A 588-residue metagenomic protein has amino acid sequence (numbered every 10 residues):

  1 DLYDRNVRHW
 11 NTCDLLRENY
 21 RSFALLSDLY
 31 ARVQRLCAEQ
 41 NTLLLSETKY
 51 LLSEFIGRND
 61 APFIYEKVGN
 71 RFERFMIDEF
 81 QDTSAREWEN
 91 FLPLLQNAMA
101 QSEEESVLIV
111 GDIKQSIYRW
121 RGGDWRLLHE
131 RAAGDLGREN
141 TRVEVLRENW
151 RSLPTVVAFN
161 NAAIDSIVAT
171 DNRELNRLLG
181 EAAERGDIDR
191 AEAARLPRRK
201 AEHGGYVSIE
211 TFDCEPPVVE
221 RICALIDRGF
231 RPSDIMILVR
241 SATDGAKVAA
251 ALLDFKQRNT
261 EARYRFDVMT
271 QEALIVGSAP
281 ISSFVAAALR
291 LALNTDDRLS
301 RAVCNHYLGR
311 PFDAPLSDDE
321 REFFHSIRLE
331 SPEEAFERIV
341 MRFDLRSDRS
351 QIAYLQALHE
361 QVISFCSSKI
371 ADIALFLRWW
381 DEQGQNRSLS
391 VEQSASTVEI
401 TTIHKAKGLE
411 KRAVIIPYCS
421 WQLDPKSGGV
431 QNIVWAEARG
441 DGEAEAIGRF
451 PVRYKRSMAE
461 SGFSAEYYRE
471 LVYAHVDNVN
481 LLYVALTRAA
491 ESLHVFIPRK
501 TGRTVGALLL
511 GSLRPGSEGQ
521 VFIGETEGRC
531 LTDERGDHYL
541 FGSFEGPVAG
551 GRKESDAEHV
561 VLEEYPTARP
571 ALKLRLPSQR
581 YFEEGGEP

Functional and structural regions predicted by a protein language model:
L2-D4, F23-S27, Q101-V107, E130 (+3 more regions): Active-site-adjacent bridging/hinge elements
L2-M76, E87, D189-K200, Y206-D213: Accessory N-terminal region flanking or inserted into the helicase ATPase core in nucleic-acid motor proteins
Y3-C13, L29-R35, T141-R142, I339 (+1 more regions): Short glycine/proline-rich turn/loop motifs
D28, K67-N70, D82-R298, D344-I415 (+9 more regions): Conserved motor-region signature of P-loop NTPase helicases/translocases
D60-A61, V218, N478-L482: Amphipathic coiled-coil/heptad-repeat helices and related helical stalk/stem segments that mediate oligomerization
E79: Walker B catalytic acidic pair
V207-I209, S396, R412-P588: Accessory/regulatory regions of helicases
A279-E320, A446-Y454: Metal-dependent DNA phosphodiester-chemistry modules and their immediately adjacent helices/loops in DNA-processing
